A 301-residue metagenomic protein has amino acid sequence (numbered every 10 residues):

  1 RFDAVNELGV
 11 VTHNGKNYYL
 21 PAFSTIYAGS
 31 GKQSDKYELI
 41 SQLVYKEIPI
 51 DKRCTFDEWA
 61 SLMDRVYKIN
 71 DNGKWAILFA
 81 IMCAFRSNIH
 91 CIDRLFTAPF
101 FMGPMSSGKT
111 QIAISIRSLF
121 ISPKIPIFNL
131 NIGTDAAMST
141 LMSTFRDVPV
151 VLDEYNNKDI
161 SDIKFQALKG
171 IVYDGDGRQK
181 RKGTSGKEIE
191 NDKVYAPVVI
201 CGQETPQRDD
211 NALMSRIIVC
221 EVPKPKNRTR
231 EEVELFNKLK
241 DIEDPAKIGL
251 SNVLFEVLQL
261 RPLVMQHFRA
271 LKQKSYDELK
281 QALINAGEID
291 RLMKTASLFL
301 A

Functional and structural regions predicted by a protein language model:
R1-D71, Q207: Segments of Walker-type
F2, V10, I89-D93, L141 (+1 more regions): Surface-exposed acidic, glycine-flexible loop patches that form ligand/cofactor-binding and adhesion interfaces
F2-V11, A76-L78, G183-T184, F268-Q273: Short coil/turn segments at secondary-structure boundaries
L43-K46, F56-N70, I92-M102, L152-E154 (+1 more regions): Glycine- and acidic
D51-T55, D147, L271: Helix-boundary capping/turn motifs
N72-S87, M293-A301: Short, hydrophobic/amphipathic alpha-helical patches that form generic packing surfaces within helical domains
K74, C83-L260: Conserved NTP-binding/hydrolysis core of motor NTPases
E243-A301: Conserved AAA+ ATPase small/helical "lid" subdomain
